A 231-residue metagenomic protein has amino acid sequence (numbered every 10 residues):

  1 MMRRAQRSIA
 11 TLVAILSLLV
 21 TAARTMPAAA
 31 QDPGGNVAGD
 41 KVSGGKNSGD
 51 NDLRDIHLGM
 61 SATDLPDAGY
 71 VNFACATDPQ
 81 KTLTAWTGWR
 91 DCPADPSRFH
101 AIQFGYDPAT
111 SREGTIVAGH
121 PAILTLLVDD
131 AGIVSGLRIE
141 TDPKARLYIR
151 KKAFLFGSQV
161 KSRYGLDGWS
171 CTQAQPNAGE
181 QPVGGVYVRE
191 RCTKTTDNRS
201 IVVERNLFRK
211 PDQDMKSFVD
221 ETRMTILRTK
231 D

Functional and structural regions predicted by a protein language model:
M1-M2, L19, N36, K41: Coiled-coil-like amphipathic alpha-helices with heptad-repeat character
M2-V13: Bacterial N-terminal signal peptides that target proteins for export
T11-A22: Bacterial N-terminal signal peptides
T25-A30: Boundary at the C-terminal end of the N-terminal hydrophobic targeting segment
Q31-D91, D130-D231: Non-cytosolic coordination micro-motifs
W86-S135: Mid-chain, structured segments of secreted extracytoplasmic proteins
